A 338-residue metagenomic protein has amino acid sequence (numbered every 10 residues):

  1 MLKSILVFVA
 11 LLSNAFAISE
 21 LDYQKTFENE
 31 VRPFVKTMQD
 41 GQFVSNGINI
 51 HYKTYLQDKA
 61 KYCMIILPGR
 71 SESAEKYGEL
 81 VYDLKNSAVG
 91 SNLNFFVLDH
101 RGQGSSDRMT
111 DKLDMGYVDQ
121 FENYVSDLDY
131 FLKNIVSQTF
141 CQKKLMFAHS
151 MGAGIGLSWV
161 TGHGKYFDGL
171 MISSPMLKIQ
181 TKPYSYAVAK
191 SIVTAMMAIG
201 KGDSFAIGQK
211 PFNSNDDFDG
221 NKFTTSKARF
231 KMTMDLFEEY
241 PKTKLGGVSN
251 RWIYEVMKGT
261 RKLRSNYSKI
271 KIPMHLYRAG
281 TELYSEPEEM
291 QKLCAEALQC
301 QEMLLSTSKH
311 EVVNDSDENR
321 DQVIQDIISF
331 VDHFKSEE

Functional and structural regions predicted by a protein language model:
F16-V44, H51-Y55: An N-terminal hydrophobic leader/cap segment in hydrolases
G69-E72, M151: Active-site glycine-rich loops that stabilize anionic/oxyanionic intermediates across multiple enzyme folds
K85-D111: Conserved alpha/beta-hydrolase
G116-V136: Alpha/beta-hydrolase active-site loop
G156-K244: Alpha/beta-hydrolase-fold enzymes
I270, L276-R278: Short beta-strand/loop motif that positions the catalytic acidic residue of the alpha/beta-hydrolase fold
E282-E289: Conserved alpha/beta-hydrolase "acid-adjacent" motif
Q301-E338: Catalytic active-site module of serine/aspartate enzymes centered on a nucleophile-bearing elbow/loop
